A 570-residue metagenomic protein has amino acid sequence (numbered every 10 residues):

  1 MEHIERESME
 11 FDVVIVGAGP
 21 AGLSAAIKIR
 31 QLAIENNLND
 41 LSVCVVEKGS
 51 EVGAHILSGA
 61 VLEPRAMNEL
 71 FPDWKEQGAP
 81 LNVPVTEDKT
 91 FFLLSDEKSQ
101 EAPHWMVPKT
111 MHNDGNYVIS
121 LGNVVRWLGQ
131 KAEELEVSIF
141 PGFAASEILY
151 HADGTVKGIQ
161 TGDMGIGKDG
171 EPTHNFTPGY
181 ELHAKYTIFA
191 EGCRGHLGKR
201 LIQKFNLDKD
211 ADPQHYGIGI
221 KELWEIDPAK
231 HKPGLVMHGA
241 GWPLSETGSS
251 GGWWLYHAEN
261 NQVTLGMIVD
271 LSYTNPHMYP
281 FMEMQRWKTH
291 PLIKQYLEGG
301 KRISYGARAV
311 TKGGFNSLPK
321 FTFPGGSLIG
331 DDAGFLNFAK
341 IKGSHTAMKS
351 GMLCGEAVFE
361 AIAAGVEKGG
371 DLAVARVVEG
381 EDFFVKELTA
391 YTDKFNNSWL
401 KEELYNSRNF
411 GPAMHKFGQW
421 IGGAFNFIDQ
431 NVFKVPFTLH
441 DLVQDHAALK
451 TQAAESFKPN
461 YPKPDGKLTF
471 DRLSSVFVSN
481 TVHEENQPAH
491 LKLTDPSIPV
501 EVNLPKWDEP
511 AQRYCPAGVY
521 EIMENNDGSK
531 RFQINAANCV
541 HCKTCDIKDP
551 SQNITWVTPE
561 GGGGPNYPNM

Functional and structural regions predicted by a protein language model:
D12-C44: N-terminal Rossmann-like FAD-binding beta1-loop-alpha1 element of flavoenzymes
L38, G122, R126-W127, K131-Q295 (+2 more regions): Predominantly flavin-linked oxidoreductase catalytic cores and closely associated redox partners
D40-L41, V46-E97: N-terminal FAD cofactor-binding segment of flavoenzymes
Q100-L121, Q130, G158, I268-D270: Helix-loop-beta segment of a Rossmann-like dinucleotide-binding subdomain
A307-F338, S475-N486, P499-Y514, E521: FAD-binding beta-loop-beta segment adjacent to the flavin cofactor pocket
G334-K340, M352, E356-H415, Q533 (+1 more regions): Active-site-proximal substrate-binding core of FAD-dependent oxidoreductases
M414-K467: C-terminal auxiliary extensions adjacent to catalytic cores
P505-A537, K543-N566: Iron-sulfur cluster-binding cysteine motifs and their immediate structural context in ferredoxin-like electron-transfer
